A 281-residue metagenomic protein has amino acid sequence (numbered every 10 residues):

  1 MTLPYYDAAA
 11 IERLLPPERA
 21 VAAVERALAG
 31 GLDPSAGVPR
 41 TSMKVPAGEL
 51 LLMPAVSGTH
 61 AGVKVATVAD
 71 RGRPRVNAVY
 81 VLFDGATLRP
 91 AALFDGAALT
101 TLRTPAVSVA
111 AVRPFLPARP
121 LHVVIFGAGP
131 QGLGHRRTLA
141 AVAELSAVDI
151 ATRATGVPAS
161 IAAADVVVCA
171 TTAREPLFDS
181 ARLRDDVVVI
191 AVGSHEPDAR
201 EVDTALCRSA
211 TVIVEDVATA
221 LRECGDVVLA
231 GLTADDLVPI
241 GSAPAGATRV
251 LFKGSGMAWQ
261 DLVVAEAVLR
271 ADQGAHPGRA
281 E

Functional and structural regions predicted by a protein language model:
M1-T101, V109, R119, L269-R270: N-terminal ligand-binding/catalytic initiation module
P105-S108, L116-A143, T152: Glycine-rich adenosine-cofactor-binding loop
E144-L145, R184-V187, S209-A210: A short helix->loop->beta-strand "cap" motif at the edges of active sites that frequently abuts
E144-L177: Adenosine-nucleotide cofactor-binding segment
S160-A162, L183, C207: A short, aliphatic-rich alpha-helical micro-motif
V166, T172-V188, T204: Rossmann-fold NAD(P) dinucleotide-binding segment
V192-P244, L262, A267: Rossmann-fold NAD(P)-binding glycine/threonine-rich loop
A247-E281: C-terminal catalytic lobe of FAD-dependent flavoproteins
